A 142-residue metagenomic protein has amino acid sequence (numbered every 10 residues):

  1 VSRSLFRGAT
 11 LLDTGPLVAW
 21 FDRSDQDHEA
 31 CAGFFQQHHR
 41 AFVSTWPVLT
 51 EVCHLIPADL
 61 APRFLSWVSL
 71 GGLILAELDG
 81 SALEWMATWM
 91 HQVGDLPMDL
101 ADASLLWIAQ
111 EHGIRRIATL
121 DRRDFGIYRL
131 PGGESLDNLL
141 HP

Functional and structural regions predicted by a protein language model:
R3-T10, F21, E29-P97, W107 (+2 more regions): PIN-domain endoribonuclease scaffold, especially VapC-family toxins
L12, L120: Active-site flanking residues adjacent to catalytic metal/cofactor-binding acidic residues
T14, W46, D102-A103: Conserved glycosyltransferase catalytic-site signature
P16, D124: Short, glycine/acidic-enriched loop or turn micro-motifs at the edges of active sites
